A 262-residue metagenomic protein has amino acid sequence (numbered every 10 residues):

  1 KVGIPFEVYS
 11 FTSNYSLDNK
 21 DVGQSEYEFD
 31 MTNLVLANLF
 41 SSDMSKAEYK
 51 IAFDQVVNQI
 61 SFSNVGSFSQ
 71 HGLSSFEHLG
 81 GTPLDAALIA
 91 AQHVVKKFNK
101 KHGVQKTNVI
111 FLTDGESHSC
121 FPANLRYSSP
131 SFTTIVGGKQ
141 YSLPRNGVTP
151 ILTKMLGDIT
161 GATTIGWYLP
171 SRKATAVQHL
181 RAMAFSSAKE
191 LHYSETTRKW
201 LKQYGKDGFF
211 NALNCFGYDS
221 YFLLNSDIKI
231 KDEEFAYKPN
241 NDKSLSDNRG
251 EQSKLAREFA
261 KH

Functional and structural regions predicted by a protein language model:
K1-H262: Acidic, glycine-rich A-domain
